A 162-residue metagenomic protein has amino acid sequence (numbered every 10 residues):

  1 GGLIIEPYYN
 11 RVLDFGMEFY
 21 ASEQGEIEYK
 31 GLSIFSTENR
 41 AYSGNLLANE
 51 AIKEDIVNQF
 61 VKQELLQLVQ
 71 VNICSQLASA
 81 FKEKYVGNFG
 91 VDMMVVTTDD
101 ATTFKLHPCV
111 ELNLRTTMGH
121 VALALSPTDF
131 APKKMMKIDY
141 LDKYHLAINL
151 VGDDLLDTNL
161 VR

Functional and structural regions predicted by a protein language model:
G1-N10, Y29, A41-T103, K143-V161: A long amphipathic alpha-helix within ATP-dependent nucleotide-binding catalytic cores
I5-Y8, V12-L13, Y20-E23: Rossmann-like dinucleotide-binding core of oxidoreductases
D14, E26-I27, F104-K105: Short, mixed charged/polar active-site loops that provide acid/base catalysis or chelate metal/phosphate cofactors
G16-F19, D92-M94: Short beta-strand scaffold segments in enzyme catalytic cores
F19-S75, N113-Y140: ATP-dependent carboxylate/phosphate-activation module, predominantly the ATP-grasp catalytic core and closely related
G87, T103-L106, R115, G119: Alpha-helix initiation and capping sites
C109-V110: Short hydrophobic beta-strand that contains or immediately precedes a catalytic carboxylate
